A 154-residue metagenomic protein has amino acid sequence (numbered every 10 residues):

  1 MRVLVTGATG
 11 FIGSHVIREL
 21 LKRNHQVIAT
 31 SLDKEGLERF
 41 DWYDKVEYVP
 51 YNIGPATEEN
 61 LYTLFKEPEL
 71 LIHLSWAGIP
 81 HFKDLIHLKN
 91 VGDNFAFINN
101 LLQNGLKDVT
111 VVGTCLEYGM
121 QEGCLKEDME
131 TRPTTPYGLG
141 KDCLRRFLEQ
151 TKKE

Functional and structural regions predicted by a protein language model:
R2, E69-L70, D108: Structural motif
V3-R23: N-terminal Rossmann NAD(P)H-binding glycine-rich loop of SDR-like oxidoreductase domains
H25-K34: Conserved glycine-rich Rossmann-like NAD(P)H-binding loop of the short-chain dehydrogenase/reductase
F40, P80-I86, M120-L125: Conserved catalytic-core motifs of eukaryotic protein kinase domains, centered on the activation segment
Y51-N90: NAD(P)H-binding glycine-rich loop region in Rossmannoid oxidoreductase-like domains and their noncatalytic homologs
H73, F95-T135: Conserved Rossmann-fold NAD(P)-dependent oxidoreductase catalytic core, especially the SDR/UDP-sugar
H81-F95, N99, P133, L139: Catalytic Tyr-X3-Lys loop
T134-E154: Active-site Tyr-X1-5-Lys
